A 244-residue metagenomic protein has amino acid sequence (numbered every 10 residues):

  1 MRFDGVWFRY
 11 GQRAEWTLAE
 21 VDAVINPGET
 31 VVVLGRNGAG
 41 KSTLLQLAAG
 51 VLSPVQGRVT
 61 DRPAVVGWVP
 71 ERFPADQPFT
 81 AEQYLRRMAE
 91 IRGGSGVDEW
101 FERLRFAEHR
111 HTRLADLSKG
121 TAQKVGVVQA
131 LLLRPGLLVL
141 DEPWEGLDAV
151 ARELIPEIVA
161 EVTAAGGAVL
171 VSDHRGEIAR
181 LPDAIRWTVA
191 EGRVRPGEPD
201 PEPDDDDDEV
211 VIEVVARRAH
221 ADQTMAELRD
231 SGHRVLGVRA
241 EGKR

Functional and structural regions predicted by a protein language model:
M1-V21: A short, flexible loop at the N-terminus of ABC-type nucleotide-binding domains that lies
L34-R36: The feature captures the beta-strand-to-loop junction immediately N-terminal to the Walker
A49: Helix-to-loop junction immediately C-terminal to a conserved catalytic motif
G57-V66: Conserved ABC transporter NBD signature motif
G94-R110: Conserved ABC ATPase "signature" region
V127: Hydrophobic anchor residue at the start of the ABC signature
L138-E142: Catalytic Walker B motif of ABC-type/P-loop ATPase nucleotide-binding domains
